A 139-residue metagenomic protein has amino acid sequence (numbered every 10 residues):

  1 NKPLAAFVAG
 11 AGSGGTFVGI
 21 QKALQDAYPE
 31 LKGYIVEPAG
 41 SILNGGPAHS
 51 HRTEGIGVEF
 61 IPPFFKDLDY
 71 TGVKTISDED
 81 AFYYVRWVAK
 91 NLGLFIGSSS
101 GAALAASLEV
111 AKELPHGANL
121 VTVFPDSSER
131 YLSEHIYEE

Functional and structural regions predicted by a protein language model:
N1-L31: Glycine-rich ThDP/TPP pyrophosphate-binding loop and its adjacent helix/strand module within ThDP-dependent enzymes
P3-L4, Y70, G117: Local beta-strand N-terminus motif with an aromatic residue
A9-G10, I35-E37, V121-P125: Short beta-strand segments
G10-Q21, S99-S107, Y131: Short glycine/serine/threonine-rich phosphate/pyrophosphate-binding segments that cradle anionic phosphate groups
G14, G40-S41, S127: Residue-level marker for beta-strand->alpha-helix junctions and adjacent short loops that shape enzyme
Q25-S98, H135-E139: Active-site/ligand-binding loops adjacent to catalytic centers
E59, A105-E139: Phosphate-binding loop/pocket of nucleotide- and phosphate-handling active sites
